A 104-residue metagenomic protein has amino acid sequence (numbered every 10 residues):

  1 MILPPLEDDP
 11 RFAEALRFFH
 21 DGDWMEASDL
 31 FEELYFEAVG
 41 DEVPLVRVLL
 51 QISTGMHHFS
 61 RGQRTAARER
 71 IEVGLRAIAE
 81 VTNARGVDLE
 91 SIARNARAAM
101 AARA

Functional and structural regions predicted by a protein language model:
P5-L6, V43-L45: Residue signature of alpha-solenoid helical repeat architecture, marking inter-repeat boundaries and helix-start
F12, W24-M25, R64-T65: TPR-repeat structural position
L16, L49-M56: Residue-level recognition of tetratricopeptide repeat
F19, W24, F31-E32, I71-E72 (+1 more regions): Inward-facing hydrophobic residues that define packing positions of alpha-helical scaffold repeats
L49-I52, N83-A104: TPR/TPR-like alpha-solenoid helical repeat scaffolds
Q63-T82: TPR/TPR-like (Sel1-like) alpha-helical repeat modules
